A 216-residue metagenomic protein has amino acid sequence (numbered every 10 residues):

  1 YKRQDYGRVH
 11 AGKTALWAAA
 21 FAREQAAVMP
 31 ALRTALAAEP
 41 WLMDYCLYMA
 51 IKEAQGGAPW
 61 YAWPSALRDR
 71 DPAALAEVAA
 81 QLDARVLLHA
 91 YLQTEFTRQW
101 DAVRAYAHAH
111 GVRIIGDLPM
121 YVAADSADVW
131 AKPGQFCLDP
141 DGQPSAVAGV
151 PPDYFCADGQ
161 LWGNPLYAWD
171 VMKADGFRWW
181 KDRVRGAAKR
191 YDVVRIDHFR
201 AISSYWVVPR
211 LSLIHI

Functional and structural regions predicted by a protein language model:
Y1-Q4, I214-I216: Conserved small/polar residues in nucleotide/adenosyl-binding loops
K2-H89: Extended, charge-enriched "interface" segments that sit outside catalytic cores
L47, R113-G116, V193-H198: A structural signal for short, well-ordered beta-strand segments and their strand-loop junctions that often border
Q81-T94, Q160-R178: The substrate-binding groove and active-site-proximal loops of carbohydrate-active enzymes, especially glycoside
H89-Y121: Conserved, well-ordered alpha-helix/loop/beta-strand core segments that scaffold catalytic motifs
F96-A105, G176-Y191, A201-L213: Active-site neighborhood of glycoside hydrolase catalytic domains
L118-S126, R200-I202: Active-site-proximal loop/turn and secondary-structure-junction residues that shape catalytic pockets, frequently
V129-Y154: Acidic, His- and aromatic-enriched active-site or binding-groove loops in soluble protein domains that engage sugars
